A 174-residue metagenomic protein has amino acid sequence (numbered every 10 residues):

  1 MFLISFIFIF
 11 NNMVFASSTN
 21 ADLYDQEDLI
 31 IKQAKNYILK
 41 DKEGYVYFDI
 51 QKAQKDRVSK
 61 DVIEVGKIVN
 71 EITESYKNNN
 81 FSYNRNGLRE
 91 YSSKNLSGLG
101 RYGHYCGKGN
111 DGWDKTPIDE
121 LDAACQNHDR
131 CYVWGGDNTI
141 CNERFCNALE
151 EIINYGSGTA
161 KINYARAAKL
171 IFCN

Functional and structural regions predicted by a protein language model:
M1-N11: Bacterial N-terminal signal peptides
N11-N174: Extended terminal accessory/targeting regions
